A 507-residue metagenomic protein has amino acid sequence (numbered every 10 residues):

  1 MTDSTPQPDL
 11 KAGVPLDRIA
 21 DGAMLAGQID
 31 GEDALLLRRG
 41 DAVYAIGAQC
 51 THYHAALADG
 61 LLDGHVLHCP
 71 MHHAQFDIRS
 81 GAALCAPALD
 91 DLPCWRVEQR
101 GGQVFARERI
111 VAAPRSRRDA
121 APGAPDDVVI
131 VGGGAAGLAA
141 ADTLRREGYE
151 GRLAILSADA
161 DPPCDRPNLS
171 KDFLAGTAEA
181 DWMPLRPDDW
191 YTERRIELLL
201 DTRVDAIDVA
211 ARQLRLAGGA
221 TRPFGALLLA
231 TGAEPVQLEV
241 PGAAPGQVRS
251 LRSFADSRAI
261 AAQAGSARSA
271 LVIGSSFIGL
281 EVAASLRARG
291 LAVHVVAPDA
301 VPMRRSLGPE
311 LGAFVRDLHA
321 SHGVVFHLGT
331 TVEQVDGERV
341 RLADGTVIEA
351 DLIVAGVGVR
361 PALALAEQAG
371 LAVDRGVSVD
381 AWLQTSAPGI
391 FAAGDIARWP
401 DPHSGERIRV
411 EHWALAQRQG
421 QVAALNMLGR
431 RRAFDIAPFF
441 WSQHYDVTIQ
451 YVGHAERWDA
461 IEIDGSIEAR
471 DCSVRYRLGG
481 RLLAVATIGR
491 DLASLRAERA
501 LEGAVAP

Functional and structural regions predicted by a protein language model:
M1-D63, E98-R109: N-terminal pre-ligand scaffold of iron-sulfur
I29-D30, E150, R186-L216, T221-P223 (+1 more regions): A Rossmann-like FAD-binding core segment of flavoenzymes
I46, D344-A372, D446-P507: C-terminal catalytic lobe of FAD-dependent flavoproteins
L57, P70, R79-Q103, R107-V129 (+7 more regions): FAD-binding core/adjacent interface of flavoenzyme oxidoreductases
G81, A244-G265, E338-R341, V347-V422: FAD-site-proximal beta/loop scaffold in flavoenzymes
A124-E197, V236, A283-S306, R496: Beta1-alpha1 glycine-rich phosphate/pyrophosphate-binding loop at the start of Rossmann-like nucleotide-binding domains
A124-V129, W382, I396-L492: Mid-to-C-terminal Rossmann-like scaffold of FAD/NAD(P)H-dependent oxidoreductases
G132-A136, R252-S253, I273-S276: Glycine-rich Rossmann-fold phosphate-binding loop(s) that bind the pyrophosphate of adenine dinucleotide cofactors
